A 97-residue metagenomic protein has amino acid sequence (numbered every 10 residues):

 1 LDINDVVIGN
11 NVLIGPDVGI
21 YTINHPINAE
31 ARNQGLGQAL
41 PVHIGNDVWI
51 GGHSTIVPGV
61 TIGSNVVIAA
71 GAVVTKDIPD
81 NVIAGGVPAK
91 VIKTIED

Functional and structural regions predicted by a protein language model:
L1-T61, V87, I95-E96: Flexible, glycine/small-residue-enriched loop-and-beta-strand segment within the central core of proteins
V7, W49, V67-A69, V73 (+1 more regions): A generic "structured core" feature
V60, A72, I78, V82 (+1 more regions): Short beta-to-alpha loop/turn elements within the nucleotide-binding domains of ABC transporters
K76, K93: Short helix N-cap motif at coil->helix boundaries in the Bergerat
